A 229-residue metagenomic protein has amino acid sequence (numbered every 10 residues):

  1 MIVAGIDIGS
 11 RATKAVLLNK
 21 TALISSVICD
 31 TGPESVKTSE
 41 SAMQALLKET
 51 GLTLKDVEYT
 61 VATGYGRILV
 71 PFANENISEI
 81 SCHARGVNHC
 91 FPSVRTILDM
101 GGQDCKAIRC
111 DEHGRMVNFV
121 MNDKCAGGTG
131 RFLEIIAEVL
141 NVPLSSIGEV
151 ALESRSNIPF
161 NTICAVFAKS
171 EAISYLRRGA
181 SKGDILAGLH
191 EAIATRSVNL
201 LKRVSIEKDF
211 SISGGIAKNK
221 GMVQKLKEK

Functional and structural regions predicted by a protein language model:
V3-D7, E58-V61, R95-L98, S211: Short glycine-aspartate micro-motif
V3-K37, S41, A45, M116-K124: Short glycine-rich, Thr/Ser-proximal phosphate-binding strand/loop in the N-terminal lobe of ATP-dependent enzymes
N19, S25-T31, T50-S81, I108 (+1 more regions): Short beta-strand-loop/turn "lid" adjacent to the catalytic site in phosphate-handling enzymes
V27, H113-S156: Glycine-rich phosphate-binding loop plus the immediately following alpha-helix
M43-E58, S197-K208: Phosphate/pyrophosphate-binding loops at sites that engage ATP/ADP/AMP, CoA/4′-phosphopantetheine, polyphosphate
Y65, K202, E207-K229: Glycine-rich phosphate-binding loops at beta-strand->alpha-helix junctions
S170-L201: Adenine-nucleotide phosphate-binding core of ATP-dependent small-molecule kinases
